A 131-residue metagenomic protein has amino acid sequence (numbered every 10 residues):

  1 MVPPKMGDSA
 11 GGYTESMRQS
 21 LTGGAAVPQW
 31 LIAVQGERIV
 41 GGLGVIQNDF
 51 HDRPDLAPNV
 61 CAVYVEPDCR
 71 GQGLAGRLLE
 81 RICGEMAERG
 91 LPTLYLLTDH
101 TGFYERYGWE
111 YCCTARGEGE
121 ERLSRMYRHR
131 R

Functional and structural regions predicted by a protein language model:
M1-P3: A short, well-structured alpha-helix characteristic of acyl/acetyltransferase catalytic modules
M6-V34: Active-site rim helix/loop that mediates acceptor-substrate recognition in acyltransferases
P28, E121-M126: Short hydrophobic/aromatic beta-strand or adjacent loop that forms the aromatic wall/cage of a ligand/substrate-binding
W30-I32, R38-N48, N59, Y64: Conserved beta-strand in the GNAT
D68-C69, G73-R81: Conserved acetyl-CoA pyrophosphate-binding loop and the N-cap/start of the following alpha-helix in GNAT-like
E88-P92, T98-L123: Conserved active-site alpha-helix within GNAT-family acetyltransferase domains
Y127-R131: Short beta-strand-to-coil "C-cap" segments at the C-terminal boundary of structured domains/repeats, marking
